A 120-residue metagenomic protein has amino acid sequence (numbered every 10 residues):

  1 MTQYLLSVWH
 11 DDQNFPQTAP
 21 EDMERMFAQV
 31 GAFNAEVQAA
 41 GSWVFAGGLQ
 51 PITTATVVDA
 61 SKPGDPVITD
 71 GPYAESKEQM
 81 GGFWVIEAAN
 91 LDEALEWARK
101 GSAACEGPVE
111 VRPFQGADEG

Functional and structural regions predicted by a protein language model:
M1-G120: Conserved, structured core segments of small domains
